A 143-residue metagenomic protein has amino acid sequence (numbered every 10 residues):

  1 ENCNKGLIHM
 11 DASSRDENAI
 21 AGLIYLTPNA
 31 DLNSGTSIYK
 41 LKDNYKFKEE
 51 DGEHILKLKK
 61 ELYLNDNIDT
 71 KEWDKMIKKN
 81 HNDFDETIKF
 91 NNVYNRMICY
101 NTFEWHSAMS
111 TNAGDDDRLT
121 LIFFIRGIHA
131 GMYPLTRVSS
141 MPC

Functional and structural regions predicted by a protein language model:
N2-C143: Catalytic core of non-heme Fe(II) oxygenases with the double-stranded beta-helix
